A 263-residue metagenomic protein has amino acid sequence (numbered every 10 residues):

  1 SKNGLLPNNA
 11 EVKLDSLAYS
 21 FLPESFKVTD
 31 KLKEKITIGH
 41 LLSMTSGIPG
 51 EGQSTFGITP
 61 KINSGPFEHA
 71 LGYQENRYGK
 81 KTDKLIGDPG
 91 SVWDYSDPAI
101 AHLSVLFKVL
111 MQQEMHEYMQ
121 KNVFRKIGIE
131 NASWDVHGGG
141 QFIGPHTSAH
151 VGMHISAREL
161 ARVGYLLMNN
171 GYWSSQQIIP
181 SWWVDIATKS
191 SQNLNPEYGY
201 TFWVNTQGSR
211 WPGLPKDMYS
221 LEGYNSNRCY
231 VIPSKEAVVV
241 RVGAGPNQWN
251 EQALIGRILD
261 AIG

Functional and structural regions predicted by a protein language model:
G4-P49, V109-H150: Active-site helix/loop module of the DD-peptidase/beta-lactamase fold, centered on the serine-lysine SxxK catalytic
Y19, G39-S43, S104-K108, H116-Q120 (+7 more regions): Non-transmembrane alpha-helical segments in soluble domains of secreted/periplasmic/extracellular proteins
D30-L32, I86-Y95, H146-H154, L221-R228 (+1 more regions): Solvent-exposed loop and edge beta-strand segments that line ligand/cofactor-binding and catalytic clefts
M44, A99-L106, V151-W173, N227-A244: Active-site-proximal alpha-helical segments within enzyme catalytic domains
G52-G140, H146-V151: Catalytic-site signature segments of enzymes, centered on catalytic residues
Q120, F124-T188: Active-site-proximal binding-pocket segments
E130-N131, V136-H137, T188-V238: Active-site Gly/Thr loop motif
L221-G263: Structured C-terminal helix/loop/strand segments within mature extracytoplasmic catalytic/sensor domains
